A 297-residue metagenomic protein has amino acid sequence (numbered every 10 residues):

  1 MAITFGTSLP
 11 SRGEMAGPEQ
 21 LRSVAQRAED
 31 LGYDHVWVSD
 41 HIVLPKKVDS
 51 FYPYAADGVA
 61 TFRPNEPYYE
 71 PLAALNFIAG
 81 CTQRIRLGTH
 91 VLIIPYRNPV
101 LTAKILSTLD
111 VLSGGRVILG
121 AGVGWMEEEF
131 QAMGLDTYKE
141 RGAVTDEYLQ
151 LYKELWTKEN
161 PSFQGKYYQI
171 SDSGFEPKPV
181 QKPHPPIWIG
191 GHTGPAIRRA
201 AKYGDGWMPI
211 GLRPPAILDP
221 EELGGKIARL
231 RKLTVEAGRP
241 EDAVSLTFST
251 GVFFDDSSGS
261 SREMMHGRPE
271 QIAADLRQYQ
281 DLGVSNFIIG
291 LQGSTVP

Functional and structural regions predicted by a protein language model:
M1-P297: Active-site-adjacent structural elements that line small-molecule/cofactor binding pockets in enzymes
